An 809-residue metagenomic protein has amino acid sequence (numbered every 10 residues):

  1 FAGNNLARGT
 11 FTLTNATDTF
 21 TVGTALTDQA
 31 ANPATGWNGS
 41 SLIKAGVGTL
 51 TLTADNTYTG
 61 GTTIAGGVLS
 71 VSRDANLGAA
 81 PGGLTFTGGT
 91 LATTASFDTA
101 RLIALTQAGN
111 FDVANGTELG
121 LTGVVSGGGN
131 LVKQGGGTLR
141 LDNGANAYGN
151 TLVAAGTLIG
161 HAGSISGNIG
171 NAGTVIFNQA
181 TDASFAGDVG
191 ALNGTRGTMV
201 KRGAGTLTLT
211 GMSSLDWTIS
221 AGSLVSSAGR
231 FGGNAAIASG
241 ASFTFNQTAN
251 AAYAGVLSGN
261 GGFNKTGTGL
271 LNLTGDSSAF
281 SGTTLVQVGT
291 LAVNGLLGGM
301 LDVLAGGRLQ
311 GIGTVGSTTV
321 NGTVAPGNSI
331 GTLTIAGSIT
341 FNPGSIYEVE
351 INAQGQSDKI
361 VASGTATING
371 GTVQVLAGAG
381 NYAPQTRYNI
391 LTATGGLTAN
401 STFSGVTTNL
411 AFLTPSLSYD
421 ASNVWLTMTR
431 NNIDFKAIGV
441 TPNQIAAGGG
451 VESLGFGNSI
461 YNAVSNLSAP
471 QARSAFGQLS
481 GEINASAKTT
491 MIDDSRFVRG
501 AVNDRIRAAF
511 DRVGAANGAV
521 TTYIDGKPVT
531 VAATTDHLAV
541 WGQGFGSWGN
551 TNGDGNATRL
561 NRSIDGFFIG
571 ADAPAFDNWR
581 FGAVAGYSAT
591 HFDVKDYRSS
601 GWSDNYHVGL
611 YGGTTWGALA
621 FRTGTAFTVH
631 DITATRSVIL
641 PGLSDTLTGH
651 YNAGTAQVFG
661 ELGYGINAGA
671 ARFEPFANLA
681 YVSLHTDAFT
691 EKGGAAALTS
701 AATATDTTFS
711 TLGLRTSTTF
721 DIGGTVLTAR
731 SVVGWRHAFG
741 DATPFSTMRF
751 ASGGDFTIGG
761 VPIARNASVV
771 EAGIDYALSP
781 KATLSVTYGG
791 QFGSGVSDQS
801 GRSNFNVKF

Functional and structural regions predicted by a protein language model:
F1-A79, L105-I165, I169-M300, L304 (+4 more regions): Extracellular repeat-rich scaffold modules on cell surfaces
F1-L6, D55, A92, G144 (+16 more regions): Solvent-exposed adhesion/ligand-recognition segments of exported proteins
T49, I159, T210, V225 (+15 more regions): Transmembrane beta-barrel domains of outer membrane proteins
D74-L77, S96-D98, T117, S164 (+7 more regions): Acidic glycine-/aspartate-rich tracts in secreted/extracellular proteins
N110, N115, T195, F263 (+4 more regions): Extracellular beta-strand/loop-rich repeat segments of large surface/secreted proteins
G455-R672, S785-F809: Outer membrane beta-barrel translocator domains of Type V secretion systems
D554-S563, F592-W602, D631-N652, S683-T707 (+1 more regions): Solvent-exposed, glycine/polar-rich loop segments of beta-barrel outer-membrane systems
K692-F809: Outer membrane beta-barrel transmembrane domains
